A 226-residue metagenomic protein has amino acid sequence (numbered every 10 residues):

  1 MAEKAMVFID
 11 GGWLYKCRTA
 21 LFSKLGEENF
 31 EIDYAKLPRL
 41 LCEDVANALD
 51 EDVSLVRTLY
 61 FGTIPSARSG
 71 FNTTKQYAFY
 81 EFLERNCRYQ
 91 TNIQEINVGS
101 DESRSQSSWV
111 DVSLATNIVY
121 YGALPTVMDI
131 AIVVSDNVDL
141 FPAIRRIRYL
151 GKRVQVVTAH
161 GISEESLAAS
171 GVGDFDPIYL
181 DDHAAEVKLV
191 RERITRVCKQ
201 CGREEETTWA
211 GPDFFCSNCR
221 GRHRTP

Functional and structural regions predicted by a protein language model:
M1-S107, R153: Domain-level signal for Mg2+-assisted phosphodiester chemistry and nucleotide/NA-binding surfaces in nucleic-acid
E81-T225: Nuclease catalytic cores that cleave nucleic-acid phosphodiester bonds, predominantly acidic two-metal-ion
